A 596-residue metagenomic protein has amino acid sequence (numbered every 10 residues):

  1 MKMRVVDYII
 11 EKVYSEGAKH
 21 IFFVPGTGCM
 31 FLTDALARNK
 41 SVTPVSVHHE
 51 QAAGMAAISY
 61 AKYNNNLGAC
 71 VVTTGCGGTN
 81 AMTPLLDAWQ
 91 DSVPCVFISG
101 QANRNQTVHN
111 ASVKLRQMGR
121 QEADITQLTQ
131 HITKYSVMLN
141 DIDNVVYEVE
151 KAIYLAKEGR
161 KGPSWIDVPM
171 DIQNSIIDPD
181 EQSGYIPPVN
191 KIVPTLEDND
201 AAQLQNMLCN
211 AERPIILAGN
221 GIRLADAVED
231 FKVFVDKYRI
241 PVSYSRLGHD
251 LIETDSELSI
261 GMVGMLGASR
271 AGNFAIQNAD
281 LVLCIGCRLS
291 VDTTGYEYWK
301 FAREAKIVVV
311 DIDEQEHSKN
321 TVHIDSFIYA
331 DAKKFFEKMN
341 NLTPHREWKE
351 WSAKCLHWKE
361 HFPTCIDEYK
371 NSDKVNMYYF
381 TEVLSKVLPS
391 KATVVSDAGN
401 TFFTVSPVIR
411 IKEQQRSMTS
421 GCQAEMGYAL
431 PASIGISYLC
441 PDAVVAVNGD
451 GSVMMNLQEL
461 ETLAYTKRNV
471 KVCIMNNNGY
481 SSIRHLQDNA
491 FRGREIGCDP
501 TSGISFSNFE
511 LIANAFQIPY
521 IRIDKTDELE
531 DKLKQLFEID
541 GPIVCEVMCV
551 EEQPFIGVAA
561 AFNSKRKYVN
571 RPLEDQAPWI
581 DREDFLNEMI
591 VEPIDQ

Functional and structural regions predicted by a protein language model:
M1-R346, V387-S390, N469-V472, R492-G493 (+2 more regions): N-terminal alpha/beta PP-like core and its mobile active-site loop of ThDP/TPP-dependent enzymes
V6-E16, T27, L32-N39, L356-P441: Active-site diphosphate/adenylate-binding microenvironment
I98, V108-R120, M265, N273 (+6 more regions): Thiamine diphosphate
K161-W165, H345-W358, V544: Flexible, glycine/charged-enriched surface loops at secondary-structure junctions
I166-N174, L356-K359, V550-E552, A561: A short, charged, Gly/Pro-tolerant segment at domain boundaries
E181-D200, W348-V375: Long, charged amphipathic helices and adjacent flexible linkers at domain junctions
G219-G221, G286, D397-G399, M548-C549: Structural motif
I285, V310-I312, S396, G449-D450 (+2 more regions): Active-site flanking residues adjacent to catalytic metal/cofactor-binding acidic residues
